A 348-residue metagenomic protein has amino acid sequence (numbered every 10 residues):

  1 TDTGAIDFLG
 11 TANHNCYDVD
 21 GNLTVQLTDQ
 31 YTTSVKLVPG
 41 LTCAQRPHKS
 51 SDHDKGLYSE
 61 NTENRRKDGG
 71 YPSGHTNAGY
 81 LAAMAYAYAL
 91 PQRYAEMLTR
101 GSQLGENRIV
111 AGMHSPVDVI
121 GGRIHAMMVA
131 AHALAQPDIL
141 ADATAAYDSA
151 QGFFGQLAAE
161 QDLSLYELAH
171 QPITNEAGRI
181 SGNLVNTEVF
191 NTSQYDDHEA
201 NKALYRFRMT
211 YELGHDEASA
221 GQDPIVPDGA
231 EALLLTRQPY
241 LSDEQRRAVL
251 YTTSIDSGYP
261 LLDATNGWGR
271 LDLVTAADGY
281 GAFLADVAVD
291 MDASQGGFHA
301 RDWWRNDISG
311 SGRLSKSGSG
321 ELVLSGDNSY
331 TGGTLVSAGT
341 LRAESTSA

Functional and structural regions predicted by a protein language model:
T1-V110, D148-Q151, L184-A277: Hydrophobic alpha-helical bundle signature of multipass membrane enzymes
D68-N77, H114, G312, N328-T334: Gly/Ser-rich catalytic serine loop of serine hydrolases
H75-G79, V110-I139: Alpha-helical transmembrane segments that form the membrane-embedded catalytic/substrate-binding core of multi-pass
G79-A82, H125, V336, L341-A343: Extended, hydrophobic alpha-helical segments in both membrane/secreted and soluble proteins
A83, P91, V119-R123, L140-Q156: Extracytoplasmic low-complexity repetitive segments enriched in small/polar residues
P137-L140, Y147-D197, R206, T210 (+1 more regions): Extracellular/surface-exposed low-complexity segments
G281-A348: Extracellular repeat-rich scaffold modules on cell surfaces
